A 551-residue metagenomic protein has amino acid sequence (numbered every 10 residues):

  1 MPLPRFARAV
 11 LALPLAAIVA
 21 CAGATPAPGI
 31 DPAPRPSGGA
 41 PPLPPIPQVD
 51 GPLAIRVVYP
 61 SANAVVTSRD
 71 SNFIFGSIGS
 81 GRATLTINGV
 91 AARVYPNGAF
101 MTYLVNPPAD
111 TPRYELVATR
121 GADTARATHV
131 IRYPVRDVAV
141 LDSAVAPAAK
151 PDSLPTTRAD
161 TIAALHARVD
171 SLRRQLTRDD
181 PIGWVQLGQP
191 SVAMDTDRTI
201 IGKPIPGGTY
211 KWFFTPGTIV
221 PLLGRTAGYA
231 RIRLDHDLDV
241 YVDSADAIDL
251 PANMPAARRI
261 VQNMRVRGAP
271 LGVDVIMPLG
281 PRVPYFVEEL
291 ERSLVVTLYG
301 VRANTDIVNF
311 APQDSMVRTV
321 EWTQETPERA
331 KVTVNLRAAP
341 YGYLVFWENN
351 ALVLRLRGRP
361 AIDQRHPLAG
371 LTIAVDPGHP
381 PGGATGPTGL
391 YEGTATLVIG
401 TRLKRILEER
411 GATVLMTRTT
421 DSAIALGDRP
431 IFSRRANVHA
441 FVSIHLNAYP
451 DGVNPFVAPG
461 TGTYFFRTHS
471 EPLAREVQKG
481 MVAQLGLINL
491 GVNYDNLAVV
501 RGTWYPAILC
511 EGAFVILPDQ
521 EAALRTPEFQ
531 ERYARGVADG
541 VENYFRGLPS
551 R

Functional and structural regions predicted by a protein language model:
M1-L13: Bacterial N-terminal signal peptides that target proteins for export
A17-A20: C-terminal motif of bacterial Sec signal peptides marking the signal peptidase cleavage site
A22-A33, D50-R69, F75-I78, G89 (+1 more regions): Signal-peptide-cleaved, periplasmic/extracellular N-terminal interaction regions immediately downstream of the signal
Y95-M101: Short, solvent-exposed loop/turn segments in extracellular or other extracytoplasmic domains
R168, A369, E392-A395, I399 (+9 more regions): Stable alpha-helical elements in mature extracytoplasmic
R355-A440, P450-V453, V457-P459: Active-site histidine-acidic residue metal-binding/catalytic motifs, centered on HxH/HExxH-like signatures
H379-G382, T419-I424, L446-D451, T468-E471 (+4 more regions): Solvent-exposed loop/turn segments at secondary-structure junctions within structured extracellular/periplasmic domains
A440-S443, A448-P450, G462-F465, G491-R551: Active-site-adjacent mobile loop/cap segments within catalytic or ligand-binding domains
